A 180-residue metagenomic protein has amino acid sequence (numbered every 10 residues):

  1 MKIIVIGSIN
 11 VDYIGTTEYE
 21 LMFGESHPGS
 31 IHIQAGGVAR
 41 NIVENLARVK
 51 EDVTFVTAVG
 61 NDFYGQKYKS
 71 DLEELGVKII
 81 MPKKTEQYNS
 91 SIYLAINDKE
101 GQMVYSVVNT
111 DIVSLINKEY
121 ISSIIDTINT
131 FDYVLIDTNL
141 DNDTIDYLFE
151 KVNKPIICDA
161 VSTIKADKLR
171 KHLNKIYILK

Functional and structural regions predicted by a protein language model:
M1-A58, F63-V77: Glycine-rich phosphate/adenosyl-contacting loop at the front of the ribokinase-like
M1-I9, D71-K84, I96-K180: Ribokinase/PfkB-type carbohydrate-kinase core domain
E86-Y88: Short, glycine-/polar-rich solvent-exposed loops and beta-turns at beta-strand/coil boundaries
S90-A95: Short alpha-helix plus adjacent loop in nuclease-associated cores
